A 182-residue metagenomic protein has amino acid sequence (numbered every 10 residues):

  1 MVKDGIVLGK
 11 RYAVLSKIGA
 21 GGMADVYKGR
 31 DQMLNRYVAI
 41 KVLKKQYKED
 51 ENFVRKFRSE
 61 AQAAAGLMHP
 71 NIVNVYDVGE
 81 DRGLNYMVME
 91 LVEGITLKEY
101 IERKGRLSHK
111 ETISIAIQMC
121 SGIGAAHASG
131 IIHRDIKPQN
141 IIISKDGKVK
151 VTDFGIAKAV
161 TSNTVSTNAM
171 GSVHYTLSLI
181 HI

Functional and structural regions predicted by a protein language model:
V14-G21, V26: Protein kinase glycine-rich loop
K44-G66: AlphaC helix of the eukaryotic protein kinase fold
V78: Activation-segment/catalytic-loop signature of the eukaryotic protein kinase fold
R82-T96, Y100: Conserved short submotifs of the Hanks-type protein kinase catalytic core that shape the nucleotide-binding pocket
I115-A116: Activation segment signature within eukaryotic-like protein kinase domains
M119-I131: Protein kinase catalytic-loop region centered on the HRD/HxD motif
I180-I182: Conserved small/polar residues in nucleotide/adenosyl-binding loops
